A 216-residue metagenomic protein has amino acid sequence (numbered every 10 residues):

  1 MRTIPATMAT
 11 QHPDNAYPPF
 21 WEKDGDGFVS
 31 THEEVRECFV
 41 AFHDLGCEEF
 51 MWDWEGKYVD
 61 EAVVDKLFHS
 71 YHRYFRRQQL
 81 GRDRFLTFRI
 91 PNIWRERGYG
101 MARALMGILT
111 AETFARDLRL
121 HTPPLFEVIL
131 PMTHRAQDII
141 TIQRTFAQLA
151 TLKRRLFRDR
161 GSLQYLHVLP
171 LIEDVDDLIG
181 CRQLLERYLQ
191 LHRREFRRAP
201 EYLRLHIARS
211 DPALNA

Functional and structural regions predicted by a protein language model:
M1-P13, K153, R182-A216: Active-site capping/gating regions of soluble enzymes
M1-T133, Q148-T151: Alpha/beta catalytic barrel-like cores
D83-N92, D117-H134, L156-E173, F196-A216: Core alpha/beta catalytic barrel or barrel-like domain that forms the active/cofactor pocket in diverse metabolic
M101, D138-F146, G180-L189: Distinct, well-ordered alpha-helical segments
